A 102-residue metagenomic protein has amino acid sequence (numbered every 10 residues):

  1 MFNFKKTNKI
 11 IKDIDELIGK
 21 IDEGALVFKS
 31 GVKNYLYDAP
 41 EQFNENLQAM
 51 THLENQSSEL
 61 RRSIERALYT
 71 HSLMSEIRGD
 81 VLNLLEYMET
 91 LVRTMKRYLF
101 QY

Functional and structural regions predicted by a protein language model:
M1-Y102: Cytosolic, long alpha-helical scaffolding segments
